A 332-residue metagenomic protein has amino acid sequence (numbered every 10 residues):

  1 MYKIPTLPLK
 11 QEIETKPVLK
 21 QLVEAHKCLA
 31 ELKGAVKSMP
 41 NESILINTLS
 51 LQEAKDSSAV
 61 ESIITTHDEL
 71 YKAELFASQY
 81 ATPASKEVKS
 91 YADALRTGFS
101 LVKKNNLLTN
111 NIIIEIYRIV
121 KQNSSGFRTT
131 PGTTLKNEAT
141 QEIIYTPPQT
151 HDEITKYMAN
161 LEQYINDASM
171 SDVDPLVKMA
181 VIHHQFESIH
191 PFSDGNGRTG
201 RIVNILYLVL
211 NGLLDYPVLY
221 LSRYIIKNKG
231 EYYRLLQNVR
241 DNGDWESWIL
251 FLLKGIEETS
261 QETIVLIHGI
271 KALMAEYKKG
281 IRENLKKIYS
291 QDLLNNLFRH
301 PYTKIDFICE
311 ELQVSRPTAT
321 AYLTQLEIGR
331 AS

Functional and structural regions predicted by a protein language model:
M1-S332: FIC/Doc superfamily catalytic core
